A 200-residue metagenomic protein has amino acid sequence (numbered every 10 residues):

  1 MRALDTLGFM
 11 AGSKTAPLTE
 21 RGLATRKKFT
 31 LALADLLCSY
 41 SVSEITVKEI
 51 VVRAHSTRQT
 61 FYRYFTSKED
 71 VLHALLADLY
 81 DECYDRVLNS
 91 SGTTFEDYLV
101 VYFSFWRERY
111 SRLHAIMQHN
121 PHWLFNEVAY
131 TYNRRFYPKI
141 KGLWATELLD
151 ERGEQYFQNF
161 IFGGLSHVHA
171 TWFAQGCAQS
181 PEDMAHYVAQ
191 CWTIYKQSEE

Functional and structural regions predicted by a protein language model:
R2-M10, T171-E200: C-terminal peripheral helix-coil segments that are non-catalytic and often amphipathic
F9, S13-G22, V51-L72, F105-E108 (+2 more regions): Basic/polar phosphate-binding segments, predominantly the helix-turn-helix DNA-binding elements of transcriptional
P17, R21, T25, T94 (+3 more regions): Conserved acidic
L23-A34, C38, S43-V47, V52-H55 (+3 more regions): An amphipathic alpha-helix adjacent to DNA-recognition modules
R86-S90, L113-M117, W144, W172-G176 (+1 more regions): Secondary-structure edge/capping motif, primarily at the C-terminal ends of alpha-helices and the immediately following
V101, H122-E147, R152-H167, T193 (+1 more regions): Amphipathic alpha-helical packing segments from all-alpha helical-bundle domains
